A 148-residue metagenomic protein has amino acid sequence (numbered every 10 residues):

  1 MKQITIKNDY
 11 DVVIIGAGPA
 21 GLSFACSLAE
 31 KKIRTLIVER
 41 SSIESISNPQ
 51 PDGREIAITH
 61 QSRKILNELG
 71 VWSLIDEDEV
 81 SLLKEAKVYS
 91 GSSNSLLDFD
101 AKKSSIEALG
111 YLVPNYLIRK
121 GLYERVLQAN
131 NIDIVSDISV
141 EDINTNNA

Functional and structural regions predicted by a protein language model:
I4-A20, L36: Beta1/beta-strand and adjacent pyrophosphate-binding region of the FAD-binding site in flavoprotein oxidoreductases
D9, S81-A148: Conserved N-terminal helical subregion
V13, A29-R54: Glycine-rich FAD pyrophosphate-binding loop
G16, E39, S90: Short beta-strand/turn micro-motifs composed of small residues that flank or help shape donor/cofactor-binding pockets
G16, K32, G70, N131: Short glycine-rich hinge loops at helix-strand junctions in the catalytic core of two-component histidine kinases
F24-I33, I65, V126: A short, Lys/Arg-enriched amphipathic alpha-helix followed by its capping loop at the start of a domain
Q50-G91: N-terminal FAD cofactor-binding segment of flavoenzymes
